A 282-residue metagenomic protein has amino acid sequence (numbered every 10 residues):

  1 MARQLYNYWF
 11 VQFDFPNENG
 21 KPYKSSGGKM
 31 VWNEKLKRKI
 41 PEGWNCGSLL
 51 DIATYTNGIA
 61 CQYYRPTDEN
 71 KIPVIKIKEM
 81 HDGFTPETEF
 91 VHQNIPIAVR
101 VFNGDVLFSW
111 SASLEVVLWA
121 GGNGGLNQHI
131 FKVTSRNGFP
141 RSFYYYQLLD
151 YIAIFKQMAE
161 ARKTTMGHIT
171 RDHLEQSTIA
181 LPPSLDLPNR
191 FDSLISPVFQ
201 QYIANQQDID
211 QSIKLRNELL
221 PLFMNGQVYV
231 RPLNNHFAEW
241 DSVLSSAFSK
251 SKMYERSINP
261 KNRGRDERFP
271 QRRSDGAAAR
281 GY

Functional and structural regions predicted by a protein language model:
M1-L5, G27-I59, L185-R231, S242-Q271 (+1 more regions): Non-catalytic DNA-recognition/assembly elements of restriction-modification systems
P16, N57, A112-L114: Short glycine-enriched loops at secondary-structure junctions
G20-S25, Q62-N70, M158-A161: Short coil/turn segments at secondary-structure boundaries
K29-R38, G47-Y64, K71-N103, L126 (+2 more regions): Sequence-specific dsDNA recognition surfaces
K39-E42, I130-R141, Q157, G167 (+1 more regions): Proline-centric
K76-I77, I95-I154, A159-T164, T170-L174: A short beta-sheet element
Q207, H236-F237: Recognition helices and adjacent regulatory flanks at domain boundaries
